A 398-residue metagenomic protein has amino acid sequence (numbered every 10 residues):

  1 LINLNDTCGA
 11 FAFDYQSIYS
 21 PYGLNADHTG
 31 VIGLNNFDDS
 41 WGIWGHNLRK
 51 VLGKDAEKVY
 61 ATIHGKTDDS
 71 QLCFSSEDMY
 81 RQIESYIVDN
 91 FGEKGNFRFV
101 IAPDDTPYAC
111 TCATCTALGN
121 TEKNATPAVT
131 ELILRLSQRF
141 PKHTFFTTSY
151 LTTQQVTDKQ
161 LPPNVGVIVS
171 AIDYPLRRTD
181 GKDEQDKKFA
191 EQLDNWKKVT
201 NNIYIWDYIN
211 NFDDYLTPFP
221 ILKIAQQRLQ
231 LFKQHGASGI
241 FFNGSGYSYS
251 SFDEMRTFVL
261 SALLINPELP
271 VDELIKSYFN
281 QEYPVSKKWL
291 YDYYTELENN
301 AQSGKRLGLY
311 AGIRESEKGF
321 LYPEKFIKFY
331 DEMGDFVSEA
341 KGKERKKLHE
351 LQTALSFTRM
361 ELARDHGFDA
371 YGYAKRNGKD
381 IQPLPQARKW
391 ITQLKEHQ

Functional and structural regions predicted by a protein language model:
L1-P141, F146, G166-V169, D194-P220: Feature activates predominantly on carbohydrate-active enzymes
K66-T67, L151-Q155, D213-L216, S316-E317: Active-site-adjacent structural elements in folded domains
F74-R81, D89, K187-K288, D292: Structured mid-domain segments that build the active-site/substrate or prosthetic-cofactor binding neighborhood
Q138-H143, K159, A340-K343: Short helix-capping segments at alpha-helix termini
F146-D173, L216-K223, Y249-T257: Substrate-binding cleft/loops of secretory-pathway carbohydrate-active enzymes
T153-L161, V165, D173-V199: Noncatalytic carbohydrate-binding groove/subsite architecture in carbohydrate-active enzymes
Q155, S170, Y174-T179, E184 (+2 more regions): Active-site lining segments of carbohydrate-active enzymes
L263-Q398: Catalytic domains of carbohydrate-active enzymes that cleave complex glycans
